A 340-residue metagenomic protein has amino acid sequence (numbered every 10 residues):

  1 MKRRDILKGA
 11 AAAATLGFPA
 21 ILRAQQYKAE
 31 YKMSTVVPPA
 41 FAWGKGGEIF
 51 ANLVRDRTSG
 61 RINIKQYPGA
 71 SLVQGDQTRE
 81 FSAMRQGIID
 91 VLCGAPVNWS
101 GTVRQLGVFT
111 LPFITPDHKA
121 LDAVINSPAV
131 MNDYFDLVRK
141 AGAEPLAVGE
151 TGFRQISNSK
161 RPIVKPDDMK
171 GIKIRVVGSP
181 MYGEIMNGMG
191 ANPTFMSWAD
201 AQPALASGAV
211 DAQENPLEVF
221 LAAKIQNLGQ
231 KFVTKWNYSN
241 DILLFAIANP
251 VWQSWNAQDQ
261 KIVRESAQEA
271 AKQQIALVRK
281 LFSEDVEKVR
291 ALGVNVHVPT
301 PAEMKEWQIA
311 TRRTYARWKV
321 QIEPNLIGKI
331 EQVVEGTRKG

Functional and structural regions predicted by a protein language model:
K2-L121, A129-V130, D136-G340: N-terminal secretory/targeting leader peptides
I125: An acidic, glycine-rich surface segment that forms the CoA-thioester-binding/catalytic face of crotonase-fold enzymes
